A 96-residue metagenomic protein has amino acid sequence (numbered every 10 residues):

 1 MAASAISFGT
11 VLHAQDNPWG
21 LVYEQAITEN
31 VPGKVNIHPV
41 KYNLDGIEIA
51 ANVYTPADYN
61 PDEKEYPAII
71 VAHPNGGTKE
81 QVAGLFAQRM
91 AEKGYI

Functional and structural regions predicted by a protein language model:
M1-G9: Gram-negative bacterial Sec-dependent N-terminal signal peptides
G9, G20, G33, G46 (+3 more regions): Residue-identity detector for glycine
N17-K64: N-terminal cap/lid segment of alpha/beta-hydrolase-fold proteins
H38, I70-V71: Short glycine-rich or small-residue beta-strand-to-loop segments that form or flank ligand, phosphate, metal/Fe-S
Y59-E65, V71-Y95: Short substrate-entry loop that stabilizes the transition state in hydrolases
